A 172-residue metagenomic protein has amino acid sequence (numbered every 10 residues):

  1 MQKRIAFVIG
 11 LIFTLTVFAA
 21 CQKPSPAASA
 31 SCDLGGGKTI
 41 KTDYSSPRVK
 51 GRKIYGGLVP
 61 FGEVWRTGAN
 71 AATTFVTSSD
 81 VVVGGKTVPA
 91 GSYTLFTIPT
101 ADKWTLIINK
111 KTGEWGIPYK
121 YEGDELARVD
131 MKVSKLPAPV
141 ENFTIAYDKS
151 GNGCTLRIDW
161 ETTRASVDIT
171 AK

Functional and structural regions predicted by a protein language model:
M1-I9: Bacterial N-terminal signal peptides that target proteins for export
V8-V17: Bacterial N-terminal signal peptides
A20-P89, T94-K172: Targeting-peptide/extracellular-domain and disordered-appendage signature
